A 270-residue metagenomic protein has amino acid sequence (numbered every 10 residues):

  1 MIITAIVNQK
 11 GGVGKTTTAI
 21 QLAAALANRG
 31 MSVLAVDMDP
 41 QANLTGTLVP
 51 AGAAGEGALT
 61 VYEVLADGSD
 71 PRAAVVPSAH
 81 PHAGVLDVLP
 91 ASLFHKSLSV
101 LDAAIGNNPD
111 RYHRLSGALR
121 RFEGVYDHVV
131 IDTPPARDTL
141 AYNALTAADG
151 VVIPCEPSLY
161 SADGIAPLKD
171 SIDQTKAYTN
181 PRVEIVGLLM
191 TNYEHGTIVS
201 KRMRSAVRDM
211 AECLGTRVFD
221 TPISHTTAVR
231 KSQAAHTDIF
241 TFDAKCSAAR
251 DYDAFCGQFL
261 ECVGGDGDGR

Functional and structural regions predicted by a protein language model:
M1-R270: P-loop NTP-binding core
